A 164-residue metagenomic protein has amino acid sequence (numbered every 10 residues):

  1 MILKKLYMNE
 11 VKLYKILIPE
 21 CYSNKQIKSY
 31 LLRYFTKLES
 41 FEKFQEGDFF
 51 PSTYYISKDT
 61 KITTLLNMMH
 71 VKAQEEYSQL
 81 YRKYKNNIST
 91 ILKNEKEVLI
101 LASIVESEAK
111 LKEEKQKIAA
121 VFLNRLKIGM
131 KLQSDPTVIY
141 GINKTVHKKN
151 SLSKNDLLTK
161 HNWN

Functional and structural regions predicted by a protein language model:
M1-Y34: Membrane-embedded segments
K28, L32-K43, G47-N164: Bacterial extracytoplasmic/cell-wall-associated proteins, especially those involved in peptidoglycan
